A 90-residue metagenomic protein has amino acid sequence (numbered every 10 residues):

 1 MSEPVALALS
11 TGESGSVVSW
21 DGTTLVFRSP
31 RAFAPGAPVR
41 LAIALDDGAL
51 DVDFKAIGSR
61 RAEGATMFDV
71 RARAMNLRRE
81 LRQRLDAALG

Functional and structural regions predicted by a protein language model:
M1-G90: Structured alpha-helical
